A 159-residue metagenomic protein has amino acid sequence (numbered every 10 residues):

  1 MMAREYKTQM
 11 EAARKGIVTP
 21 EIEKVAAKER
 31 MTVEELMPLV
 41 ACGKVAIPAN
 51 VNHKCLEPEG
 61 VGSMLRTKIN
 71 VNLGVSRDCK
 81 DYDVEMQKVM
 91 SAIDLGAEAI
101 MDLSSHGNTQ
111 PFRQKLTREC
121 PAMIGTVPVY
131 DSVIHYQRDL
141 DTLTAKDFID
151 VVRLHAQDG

Functional and structural regions predicted by a protein language model:
A3-R4, T8-G159: Alpha/beta enzyme core
